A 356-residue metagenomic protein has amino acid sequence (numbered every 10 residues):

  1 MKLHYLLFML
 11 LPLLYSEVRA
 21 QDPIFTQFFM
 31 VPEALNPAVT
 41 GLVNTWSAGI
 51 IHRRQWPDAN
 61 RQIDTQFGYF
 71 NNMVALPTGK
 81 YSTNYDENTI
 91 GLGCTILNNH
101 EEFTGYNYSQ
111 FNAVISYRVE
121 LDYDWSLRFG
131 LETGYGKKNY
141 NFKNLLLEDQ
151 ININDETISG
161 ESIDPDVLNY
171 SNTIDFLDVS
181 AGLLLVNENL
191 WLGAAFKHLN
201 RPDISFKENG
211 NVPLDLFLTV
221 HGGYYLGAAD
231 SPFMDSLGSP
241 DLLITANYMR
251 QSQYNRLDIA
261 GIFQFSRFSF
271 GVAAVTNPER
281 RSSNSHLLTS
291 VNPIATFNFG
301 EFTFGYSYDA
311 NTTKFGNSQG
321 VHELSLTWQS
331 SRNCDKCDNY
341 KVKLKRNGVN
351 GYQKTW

Functional and structural regions predicted by a protein language model:
K2-L3, K207: Intrinsically disordered, low-complexity peptide-like regions
L3-L14: Sec-dependent N-terminal signal peptides
L7, A20-Q21: Alpha-helical protein-protein interaction elements
L14-A20: Sec/Tat signal peptide C-region and signal peptidase I cleavage site
Q21-W356: Subset of outer-membrane beta-barrel
